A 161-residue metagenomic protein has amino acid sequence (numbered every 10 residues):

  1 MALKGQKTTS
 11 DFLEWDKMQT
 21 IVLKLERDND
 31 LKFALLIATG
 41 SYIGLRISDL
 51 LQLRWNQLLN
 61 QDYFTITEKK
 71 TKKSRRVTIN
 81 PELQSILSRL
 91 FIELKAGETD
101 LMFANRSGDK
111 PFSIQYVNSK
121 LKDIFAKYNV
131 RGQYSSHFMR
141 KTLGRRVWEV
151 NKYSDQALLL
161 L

Functional and structural regions predicted by a protein language model:
M1-Q19, K73-P81, G97-T99: DNA breakage-rejoining catalytic core of tyrosine-based enzymes
A2, F12-I43: Basic, Lys/Arg- and aromatic-enriched nucleic-acid-binding interface segment
Q19, S48, Q156-L159: Residues within the helices of the helix-turn-helix
L25-D28, F33, S119-Q156, L160: Short, basic (Lys/Arg/His-rich) helix/loop patches that form interaction surfaces in the mid-to-C-terminal regions
F33-R46, F64, R145-E149: Short pre-functional
G40, L51, L159: The alpha-helix within a helix-turn-helix
I43, Q52-L83: Conserved tyrosine-mediated DNA breakage-rejoining catalytic core shared by Y-recombinases
K69-S88, D100-K122: C-terminal catalytic core of Y-nucleophile DNA break-rejoin enzymes
